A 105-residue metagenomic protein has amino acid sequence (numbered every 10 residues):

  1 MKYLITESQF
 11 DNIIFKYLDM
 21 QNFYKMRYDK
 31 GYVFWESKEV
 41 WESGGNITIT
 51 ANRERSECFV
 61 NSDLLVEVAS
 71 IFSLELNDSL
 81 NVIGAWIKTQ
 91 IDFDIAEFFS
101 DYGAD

Functional and structural regions predicted by a protein language model:
M1-L18: Short acidic, low-complexity intrinsically disordered linear motifs used for protein-protein interactions
L4, E97-D105: Short acidic DE-rich linear segments
S8-F10, N22, A69, D78: Generic low-complexity, intrinsically disordered sequence content enriched in small uncharged/hydrophobic residues
L18-D29: Short, charged/polar N-terminal "headpieces" of proteins
Y28-T89: Acidic, low-complexity, intrinsically disordered interaction modules
